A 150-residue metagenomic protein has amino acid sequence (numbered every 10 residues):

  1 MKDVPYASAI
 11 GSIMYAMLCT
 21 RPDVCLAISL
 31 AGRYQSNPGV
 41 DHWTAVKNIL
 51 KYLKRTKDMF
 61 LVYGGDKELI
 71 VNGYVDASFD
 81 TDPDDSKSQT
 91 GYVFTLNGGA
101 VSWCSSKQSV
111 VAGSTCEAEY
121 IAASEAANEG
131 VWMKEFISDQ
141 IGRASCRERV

Functional and structural regions predicted by a protein language model:
M1-R149: Divalent metal-binding acidic/histidine catalytic loops
